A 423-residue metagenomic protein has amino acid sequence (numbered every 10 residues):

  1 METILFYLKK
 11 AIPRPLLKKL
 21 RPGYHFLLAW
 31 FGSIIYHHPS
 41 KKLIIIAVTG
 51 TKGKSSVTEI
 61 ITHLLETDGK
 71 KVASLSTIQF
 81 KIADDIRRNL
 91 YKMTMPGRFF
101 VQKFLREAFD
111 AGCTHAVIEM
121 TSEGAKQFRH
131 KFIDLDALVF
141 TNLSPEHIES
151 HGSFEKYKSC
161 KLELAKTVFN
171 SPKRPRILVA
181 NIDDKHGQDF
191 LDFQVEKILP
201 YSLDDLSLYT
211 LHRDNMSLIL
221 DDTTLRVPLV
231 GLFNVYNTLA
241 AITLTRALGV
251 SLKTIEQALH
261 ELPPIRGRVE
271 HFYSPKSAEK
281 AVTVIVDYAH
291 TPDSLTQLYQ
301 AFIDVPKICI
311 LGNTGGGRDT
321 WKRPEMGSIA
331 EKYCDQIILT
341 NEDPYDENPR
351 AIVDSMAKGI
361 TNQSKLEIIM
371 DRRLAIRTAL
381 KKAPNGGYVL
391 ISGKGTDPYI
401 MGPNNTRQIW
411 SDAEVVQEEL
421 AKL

Functional and structural regions predicted by a protein language model:
M1-F6, P15-K18, T243-K253, Q257-G267 (+1 more regions): ATP-dependent carboxylate-amine ligase
I4-E196, T245-L248, V305: Phosphate-binding loop of NTP-binding sites
K41-L43, A111, A137-T283, A357-E367: Acidic, Mg2+-coordinating active-site environments of NTP-dependent enzymes
T49, I78, T121, L143-S144 (+7 more regions): Anionic group-transfer/hydrolysis microenvironments
S55, N237, D287-Y288: Short, conserved phosphate/pyrophosphate- and ester-handling motifs at nucleotide-, phospho-/glycolipid
A83-K92, T141-N142, Y201-S202, K358-I360 (+1 more regions): Short glycine/proline- and charge-enriched loop/turn segments that cap or connect secondary-structure elements
M95-Q102, K158, V235-T238, P292 (+1 more regions): Amphipathic alpha-helical transducer elements in NTP-driven molecular machines
K126-Q127, I148-E149, G187-D189, L208 (+3 more regions): Glycine/Thr-rich phosphate-binding loops of Rossmann-like dinucleotide-binding domains
